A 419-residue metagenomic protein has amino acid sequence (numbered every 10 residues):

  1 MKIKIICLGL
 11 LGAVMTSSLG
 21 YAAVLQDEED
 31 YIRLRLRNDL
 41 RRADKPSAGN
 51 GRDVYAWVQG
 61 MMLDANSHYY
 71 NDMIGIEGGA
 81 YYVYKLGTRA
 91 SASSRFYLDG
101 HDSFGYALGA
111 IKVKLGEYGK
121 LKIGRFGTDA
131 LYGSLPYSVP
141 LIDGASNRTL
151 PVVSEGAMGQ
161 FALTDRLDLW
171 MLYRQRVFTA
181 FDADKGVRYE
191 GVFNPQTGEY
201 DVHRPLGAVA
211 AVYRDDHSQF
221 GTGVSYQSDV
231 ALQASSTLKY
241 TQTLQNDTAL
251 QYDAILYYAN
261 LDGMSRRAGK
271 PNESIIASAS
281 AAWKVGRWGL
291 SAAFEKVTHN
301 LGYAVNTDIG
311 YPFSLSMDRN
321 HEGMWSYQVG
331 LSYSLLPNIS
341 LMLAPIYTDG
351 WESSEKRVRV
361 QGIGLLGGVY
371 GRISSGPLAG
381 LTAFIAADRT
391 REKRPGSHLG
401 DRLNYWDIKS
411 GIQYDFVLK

Functional and structural regions predicted by a protein language model:
A13, S18-A130, F161, Y333 (+5 more regions): Beta-barrel outer-membrane channel/assembly domains of diderm bacteria
L36-L40, L121-G127, Y137-G144, L169-Q175 (+6 more regions): Transmembrane beta-strand segments that form the barrel wall of outer-membrane beta-barrel proteins
P46-G51, S94-Y97, I142-A145, V187-Y189 (+5 more regions): Extracellular loop and loop/strand-boundary signature of outer-membrane beta-barrel proteins
Y55-M61, S103-A107, P151-E155, H203-G207 (+6 more regions): Residues that define the transmembrane beta-barrel architecture of outer-membrane proteins
L63, G109-I111, A157-G159, L169 (+8 more regions): Membrane-embedded beta-strands of outer-membrane beta-barrel proteins, especially the hydrophobic/small aromatic
D72-I76, E117-K122, G127-Y132, R166-M171 (+8 more regions): Repeated loop/turn-to-beta-strand initiation elements of outer-membrane beta-barrel proteins
L115-Y118, T128, N147-P151, R176-V177 (+6 more regions): Solvent-exposed loop/turn segments connecting transmembrane beta-strands in outer-membrane beta-barrel proteins
R214-H217, T237-W351: Detector for outer-membrane/organellar transmembrane beta-barrel domains, recognizing the amphipathic beta-strand
